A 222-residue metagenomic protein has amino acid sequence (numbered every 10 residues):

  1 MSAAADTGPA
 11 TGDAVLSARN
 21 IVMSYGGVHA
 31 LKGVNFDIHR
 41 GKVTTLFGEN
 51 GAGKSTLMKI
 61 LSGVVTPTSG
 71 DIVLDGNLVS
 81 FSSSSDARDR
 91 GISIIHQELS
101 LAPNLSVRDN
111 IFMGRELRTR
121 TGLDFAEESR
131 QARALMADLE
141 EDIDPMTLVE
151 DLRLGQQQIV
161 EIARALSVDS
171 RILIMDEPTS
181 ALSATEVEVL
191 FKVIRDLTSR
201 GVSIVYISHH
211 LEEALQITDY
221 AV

Functional and structural regions predicted by a protein language model:
S2-V222: Glycine-rich phosphate-binding loops of nucleotide-dependent enzymes
